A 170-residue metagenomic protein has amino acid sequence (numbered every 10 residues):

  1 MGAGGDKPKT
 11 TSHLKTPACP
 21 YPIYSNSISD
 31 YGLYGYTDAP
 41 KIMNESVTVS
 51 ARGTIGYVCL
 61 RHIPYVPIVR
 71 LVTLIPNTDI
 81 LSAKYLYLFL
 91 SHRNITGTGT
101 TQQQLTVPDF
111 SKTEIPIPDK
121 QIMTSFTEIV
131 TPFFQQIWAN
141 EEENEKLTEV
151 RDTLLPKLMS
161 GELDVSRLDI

Functional and structural regions predicted by a protein language model:
M1-P118, D169: DNA target-recognition domains and sequence-specific DNA-contacting regions of bacterial/archaeal
D79-L81, H92, T96-T98, Q103 (+2 more regions): Amphipathic alpha-helical coiled-coil/heptad-repeat segments
